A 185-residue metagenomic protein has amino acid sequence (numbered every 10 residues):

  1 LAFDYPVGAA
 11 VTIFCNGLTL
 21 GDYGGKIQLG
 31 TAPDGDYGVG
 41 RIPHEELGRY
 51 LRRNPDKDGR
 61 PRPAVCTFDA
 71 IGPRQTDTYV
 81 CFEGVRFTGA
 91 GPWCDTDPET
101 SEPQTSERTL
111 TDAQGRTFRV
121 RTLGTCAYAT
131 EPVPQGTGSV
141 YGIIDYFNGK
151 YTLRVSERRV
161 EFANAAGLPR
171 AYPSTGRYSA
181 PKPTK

Functional and structural regions predicted by a protein language model:
L1-T184: OB-fold nucleic-acid-binding modules
